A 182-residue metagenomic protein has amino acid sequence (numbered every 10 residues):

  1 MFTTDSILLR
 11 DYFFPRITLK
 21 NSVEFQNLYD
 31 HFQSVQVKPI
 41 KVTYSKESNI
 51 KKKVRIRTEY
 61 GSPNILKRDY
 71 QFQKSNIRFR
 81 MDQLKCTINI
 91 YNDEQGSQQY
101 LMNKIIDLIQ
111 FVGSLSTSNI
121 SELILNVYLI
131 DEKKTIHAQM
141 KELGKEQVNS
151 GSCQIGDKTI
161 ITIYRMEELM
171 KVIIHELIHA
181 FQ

Functional and structural regions predicted by a protein language model:
M1-P39: Intrinsically disordered, low-structural-confidence terminal and linker regions
K38, E47-G156, M166: Auxiliary, metal-adjacent structural segments of Zn-dependent hydrolase domains
Y91, T162, H179: Active-site ExK catalytic segment of metal-dependent nucleases
T159-I161, E168, V172: A recognition module on extended beta-rich or small alphabeta surfaces enriched in W/G with H and D/E
Y164-E167, Q182: Post-HEXXH active-site segment of zinc metalloproteases
K171-F181: Active-site recognition of the HExxH zinc-binding catalytic motif
